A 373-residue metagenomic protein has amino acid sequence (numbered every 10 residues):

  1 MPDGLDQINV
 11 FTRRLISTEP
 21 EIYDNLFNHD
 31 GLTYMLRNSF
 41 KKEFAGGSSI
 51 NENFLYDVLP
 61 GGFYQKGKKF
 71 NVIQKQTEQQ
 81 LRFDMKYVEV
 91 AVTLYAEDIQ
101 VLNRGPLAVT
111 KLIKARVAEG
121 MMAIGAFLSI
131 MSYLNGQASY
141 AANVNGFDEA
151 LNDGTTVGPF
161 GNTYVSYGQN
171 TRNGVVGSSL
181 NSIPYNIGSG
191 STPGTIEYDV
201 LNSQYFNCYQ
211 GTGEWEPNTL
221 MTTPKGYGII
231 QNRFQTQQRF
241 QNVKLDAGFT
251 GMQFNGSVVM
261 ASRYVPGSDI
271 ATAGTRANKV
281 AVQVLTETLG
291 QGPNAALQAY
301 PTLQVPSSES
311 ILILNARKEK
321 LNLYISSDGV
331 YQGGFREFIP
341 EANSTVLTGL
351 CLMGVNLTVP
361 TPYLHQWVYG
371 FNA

Functional and structural regions predicted by a protein language model:
M1-A373: Flexible, glycine/threonine- and acidic-rich loop/arm segments that mediate assembly and lattice contacts in viral
